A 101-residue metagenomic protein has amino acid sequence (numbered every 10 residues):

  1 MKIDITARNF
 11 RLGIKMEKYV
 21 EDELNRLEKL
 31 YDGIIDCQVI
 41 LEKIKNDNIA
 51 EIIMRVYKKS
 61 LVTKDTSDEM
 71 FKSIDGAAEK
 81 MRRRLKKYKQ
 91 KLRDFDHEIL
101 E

Functional and structural regions predicted by a protein language model:
M1-E101: N-terminal, polar/charged subdomain of small-to-medium soluble alpha/beta proteins
